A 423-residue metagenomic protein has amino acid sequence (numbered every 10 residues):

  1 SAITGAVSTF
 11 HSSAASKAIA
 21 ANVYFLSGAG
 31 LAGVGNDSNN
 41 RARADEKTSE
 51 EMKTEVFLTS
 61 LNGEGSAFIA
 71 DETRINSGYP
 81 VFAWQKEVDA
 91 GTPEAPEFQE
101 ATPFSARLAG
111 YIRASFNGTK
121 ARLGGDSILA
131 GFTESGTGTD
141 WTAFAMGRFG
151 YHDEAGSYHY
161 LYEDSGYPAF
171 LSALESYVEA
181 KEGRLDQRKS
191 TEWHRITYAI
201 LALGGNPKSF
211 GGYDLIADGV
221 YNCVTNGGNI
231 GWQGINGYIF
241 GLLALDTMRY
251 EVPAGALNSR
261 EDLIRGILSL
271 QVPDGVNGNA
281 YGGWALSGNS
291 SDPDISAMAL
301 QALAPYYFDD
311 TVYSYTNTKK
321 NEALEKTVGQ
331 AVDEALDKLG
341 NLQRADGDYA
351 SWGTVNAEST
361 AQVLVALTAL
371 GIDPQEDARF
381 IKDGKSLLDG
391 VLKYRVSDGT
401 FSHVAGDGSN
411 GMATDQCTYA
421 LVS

Functional and structural regions predicted by a protein language model:
S1-F98, Y151, Y306-S314, N321-R344 (+3 more regions): Predominantly extracellular beta-rich ligand-binding scaffolds that present long acidic/polar faces for carbohydrate
V81-A114, G390, S402-S423: Terminal, non-catalytic domain-edge segments
P96-F149: An edge-strand/N-cap motif at the start of beta-rich repeat modules
F104, L108, L215, S259-L263 (+3 more regions): Structural recognition of alpha-solenoid helical scaffolds
I112, L174, G219-V220, I267 (+3 more regions): Buried hydrophobic core positions in alpha-solenoid tandem helical repeats
D126-A155, G183-K208, N229-R260, V272-E334 (+3 more regions): An alpha-helical repeat/solenoid feature that recognizes helix-turn-helix modules
G156-F170, L174-Y177, F210-N226, G255-E261 (+1 more regions): Alpha-helical repeat scaffolds
S165-R195: Mid-chain, structured segments of secreted extracytoplasmic proteins
